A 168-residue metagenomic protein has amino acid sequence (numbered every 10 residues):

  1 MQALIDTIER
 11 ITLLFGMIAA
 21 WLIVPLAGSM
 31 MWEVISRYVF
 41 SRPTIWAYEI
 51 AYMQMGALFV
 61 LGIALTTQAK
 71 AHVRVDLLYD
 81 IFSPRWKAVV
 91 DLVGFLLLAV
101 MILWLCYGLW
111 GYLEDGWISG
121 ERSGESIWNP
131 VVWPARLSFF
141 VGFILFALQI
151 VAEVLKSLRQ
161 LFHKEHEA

Functional and structural regions predicted by a protein language model:
M1-A168: Alpha-helical transmembrane segments and membrane-interface helix-loop junctions in multi-pass membrane proteins
